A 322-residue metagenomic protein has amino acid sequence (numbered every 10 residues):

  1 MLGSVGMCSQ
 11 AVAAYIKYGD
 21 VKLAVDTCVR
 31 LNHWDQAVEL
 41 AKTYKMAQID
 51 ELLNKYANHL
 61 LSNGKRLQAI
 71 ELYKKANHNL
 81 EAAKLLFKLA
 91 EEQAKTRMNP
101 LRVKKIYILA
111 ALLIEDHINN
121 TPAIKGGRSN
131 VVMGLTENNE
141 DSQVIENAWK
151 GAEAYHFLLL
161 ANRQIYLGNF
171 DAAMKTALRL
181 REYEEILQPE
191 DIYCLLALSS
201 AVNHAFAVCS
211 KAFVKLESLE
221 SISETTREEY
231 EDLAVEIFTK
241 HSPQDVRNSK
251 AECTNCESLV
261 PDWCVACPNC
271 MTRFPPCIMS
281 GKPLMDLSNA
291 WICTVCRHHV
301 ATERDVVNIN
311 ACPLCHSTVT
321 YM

Functional and structural regions predicted by a protein language model:
M1-M322: Extended alpha-helical assembly domains of large eukaryotic scaffold proteins
